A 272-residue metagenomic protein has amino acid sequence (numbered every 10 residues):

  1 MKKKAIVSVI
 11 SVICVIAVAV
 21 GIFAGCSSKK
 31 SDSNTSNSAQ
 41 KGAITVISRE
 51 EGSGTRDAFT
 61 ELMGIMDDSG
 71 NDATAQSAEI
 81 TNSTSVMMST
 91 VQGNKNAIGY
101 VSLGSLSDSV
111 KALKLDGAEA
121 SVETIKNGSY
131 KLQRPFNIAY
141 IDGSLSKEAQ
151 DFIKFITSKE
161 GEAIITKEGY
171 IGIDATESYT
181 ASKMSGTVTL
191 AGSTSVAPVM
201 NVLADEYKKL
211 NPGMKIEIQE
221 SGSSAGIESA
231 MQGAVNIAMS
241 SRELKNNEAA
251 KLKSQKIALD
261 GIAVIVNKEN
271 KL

Functional and structural regions predicted by a protein language model:
M1-A24: Sec-dependent bacterial lipoprotein signal peptides
S8, G21-I22, C26-L272: Exported/periplasmic ABC-transporter solute-binding proteins
